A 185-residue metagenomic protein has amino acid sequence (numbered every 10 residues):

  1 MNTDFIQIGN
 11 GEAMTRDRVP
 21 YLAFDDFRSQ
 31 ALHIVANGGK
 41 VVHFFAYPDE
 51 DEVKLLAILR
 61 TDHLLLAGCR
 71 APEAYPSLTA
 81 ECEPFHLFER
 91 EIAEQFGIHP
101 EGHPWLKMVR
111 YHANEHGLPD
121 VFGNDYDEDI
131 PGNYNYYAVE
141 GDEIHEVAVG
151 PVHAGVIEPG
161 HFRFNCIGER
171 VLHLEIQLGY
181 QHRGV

Functional and structural regions predicted by a protein language model:
M1-H173: Terminal low-complexity/charged segments
R170-V185: N-terminal cap/recognition module
